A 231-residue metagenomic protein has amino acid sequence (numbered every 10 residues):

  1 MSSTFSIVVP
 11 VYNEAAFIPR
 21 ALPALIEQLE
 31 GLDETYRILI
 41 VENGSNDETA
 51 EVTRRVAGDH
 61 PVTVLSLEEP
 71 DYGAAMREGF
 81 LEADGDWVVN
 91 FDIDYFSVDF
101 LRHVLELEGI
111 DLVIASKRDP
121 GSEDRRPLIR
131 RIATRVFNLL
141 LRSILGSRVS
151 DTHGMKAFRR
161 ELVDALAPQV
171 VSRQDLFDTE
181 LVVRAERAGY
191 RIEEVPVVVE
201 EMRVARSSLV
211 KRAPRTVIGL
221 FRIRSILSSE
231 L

Functional and structural regions predicted by a protein language model:
T4-S6, R37, E180: Cell-envelope/extracellular polymer assembly enzymes that use nucleotide-activated donors
S6-P10, L39-I40, S66: Short hydrophobic beta-strand elements that form part of the catalytic alpha/beta core underpinning NDP-sugar/donor
E14-F17, S45, Y72: Donor nucleotide-sugar binding loop of glycosyltransferases
E14-L29: Short, well-formed alpha-helical segments that are part of the catalytic scaffolds of diverse glycosyltransferases
Y36, A50-E82: Conserved donor nucleotide-binding strand/loop of the catalytic core
E42-E51, Y95: A conserved acidic beta->alpha catalytic loop
L67-E82, W87-N90, V98-D175, E201-K211 (+3 more regions): Acceptor/aglycone-binding surface of glycosyltransferases and processive sugar-polymer synthases
S147, V170-R173, V182-V198: Catalytic donor-sugar/metal-binding loop of nucleotide-sugar-dependent glycosyltransferases
